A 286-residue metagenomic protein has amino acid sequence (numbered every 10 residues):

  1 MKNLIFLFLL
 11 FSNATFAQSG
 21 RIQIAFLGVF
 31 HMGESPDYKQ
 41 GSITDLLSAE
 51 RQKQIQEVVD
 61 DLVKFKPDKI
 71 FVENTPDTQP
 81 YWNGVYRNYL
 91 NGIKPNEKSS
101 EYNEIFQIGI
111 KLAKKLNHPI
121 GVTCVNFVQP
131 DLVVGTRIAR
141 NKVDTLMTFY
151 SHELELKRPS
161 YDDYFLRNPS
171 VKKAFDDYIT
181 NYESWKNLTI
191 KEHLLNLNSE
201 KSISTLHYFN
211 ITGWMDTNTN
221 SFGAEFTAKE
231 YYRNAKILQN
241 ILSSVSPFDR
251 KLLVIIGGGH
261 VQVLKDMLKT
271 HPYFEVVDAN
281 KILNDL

Functional and structural regions predicted by a protein language model:
M1-I22: Bacterial Sec-dependent N-terminal signal peptides
H31-R51: Acidic/histidine-rich helix-loop elements that form or flank divalent-metal/phosphate-binding sites at the catalytic
G33-P36, T78-N83, P130-G135, V261-L264: Short catalytic/ligand-binding loop motif for oxyanion handling, primarily in non-cytosolic enzymes, centered on
A49-V59: N-terminal post-signal-peptidase region of extra-cytosolic proteins
K66-V72: Proline-aspartate-enriched helix->loop->beta-strand connector
V72-D77, V125-V128, Y182, I256-G258: Short, well-ordered beta-to-alpha junction loops that form the rim of enzyme active sites and present histidine/acidic
W82-V85, G92-S243: Hydrophobic, often amphipathic alpha-helical segments used for membrane interaction and targeting
S221-L286: A cross-kingdom marker for long, charged
